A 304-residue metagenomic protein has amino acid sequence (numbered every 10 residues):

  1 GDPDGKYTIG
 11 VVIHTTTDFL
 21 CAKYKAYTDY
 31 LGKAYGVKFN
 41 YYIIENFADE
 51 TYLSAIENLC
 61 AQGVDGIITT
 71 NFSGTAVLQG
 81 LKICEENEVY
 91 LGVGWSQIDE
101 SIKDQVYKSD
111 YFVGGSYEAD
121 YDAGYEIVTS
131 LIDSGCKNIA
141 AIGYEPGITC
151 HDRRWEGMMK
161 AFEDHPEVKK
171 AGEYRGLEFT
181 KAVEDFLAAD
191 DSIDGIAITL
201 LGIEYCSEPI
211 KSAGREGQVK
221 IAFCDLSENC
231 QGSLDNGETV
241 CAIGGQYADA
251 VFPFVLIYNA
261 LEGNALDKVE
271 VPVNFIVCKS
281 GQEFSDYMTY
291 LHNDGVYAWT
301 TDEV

Functional and structural regions predicted by a protein language model:
G1, G5, P253-V304: Hinge/cleft segment of the Venus flytrap/periplasmic-binding protein
G1, Y7-Y35, N40-L53, N71-G74 (+2 more regions): Extracytoplasmic "Venus flytrap"
G1-P3, V113-A140, R153, F179-K181 (+2 more regions): Hydrophobic alpha-helical segments within soluble ligand-binding/sensing domains
G1-T8, C60-A61, K82-N87: Short, low-complexity disordered leader/linker segments with a strong preference for bacterial N-terminal type II
H14-A22, S116-I127, A141-M159, G172 (+1 more regions): Extracytoplasmic ligand-binding site segments that recognize negatively charged/polar headgroups
A34-N46, F112, A140-A141, F162-T180: Short beta-strand elements in bilobed, periplasmic/extracellular small-molecule ligand-binding domains
L53-E57, G66-E86, M158, R175-G232 (+1 more regions): Hydrophobic alpha-helical
G80-D122, S227-S233: Flexible loop/hinge segments that line or gate small-molecule binding clefts
